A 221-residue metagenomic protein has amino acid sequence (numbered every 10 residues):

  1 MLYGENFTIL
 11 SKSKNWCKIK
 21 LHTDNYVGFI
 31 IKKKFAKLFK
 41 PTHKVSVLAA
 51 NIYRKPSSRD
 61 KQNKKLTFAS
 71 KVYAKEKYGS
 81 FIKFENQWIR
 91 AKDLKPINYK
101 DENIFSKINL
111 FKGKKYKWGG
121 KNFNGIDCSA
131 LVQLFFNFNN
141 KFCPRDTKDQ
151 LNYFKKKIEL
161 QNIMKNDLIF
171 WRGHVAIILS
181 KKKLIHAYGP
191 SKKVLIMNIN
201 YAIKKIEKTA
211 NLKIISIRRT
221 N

Functional and structural regions predicted by a protein language model:
M1, L66, N162-M164, I169-F170: Short, well-ordered loop/turn sites that connect or cap secondary structure elements
Y3-T8, S13-K14, K20-N51, S57-K64 (+1 more regions): Boundary regions of SH3-family modules and the immediately adjacent low-complexity/disordered segments in eukaryotic
S11, E76, R172-G173, Y188: Conserved "cap/hinge" positions at secondary-structure junctions
C17, F81-I82, A176, L184-I185: Hydrophobic residues embedded in beta-strands of well-ordered beta-sheets
I52-Q62, L151-L160: Short alpha-helix capping/helix-loop boundary micro-motifs
L94-P96, K148, K156-K157, S180-N221: Aromatic- and glycine-rich peptidoglycan recognition patches
K115-I163: Catalytic cysteine-centered active-site loop
L168, G173-K181: Catalytic nucleophile-His microenvironment captured as a short glycine-rich beta-strand/loop that brackets
